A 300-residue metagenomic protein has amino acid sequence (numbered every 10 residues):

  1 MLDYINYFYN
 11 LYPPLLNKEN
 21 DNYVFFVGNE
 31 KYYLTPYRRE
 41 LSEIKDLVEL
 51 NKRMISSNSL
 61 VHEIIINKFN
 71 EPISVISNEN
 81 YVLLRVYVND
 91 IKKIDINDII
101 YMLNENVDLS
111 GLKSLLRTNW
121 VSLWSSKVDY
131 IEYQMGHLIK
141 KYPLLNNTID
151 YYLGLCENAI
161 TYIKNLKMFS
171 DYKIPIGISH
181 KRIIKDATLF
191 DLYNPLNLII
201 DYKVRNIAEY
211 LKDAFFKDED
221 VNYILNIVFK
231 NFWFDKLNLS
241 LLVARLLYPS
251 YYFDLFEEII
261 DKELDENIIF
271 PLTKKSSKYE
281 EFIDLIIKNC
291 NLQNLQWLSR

Functional and structural regions predicted by a protein language model:
L2-N29: ATP-binding glycine-rich phosphate-binding loop
E30-L112: ATP-binding pocket architecture of kinase catalytic cores
R38, L115-I178, N289-R300: ATP-dependent phospho-/nucleotidyl transfer catalytic cores
N78-K93, V128-L138, Y210, Y248-F270: A glycine-centered beta->alpha junction motif in the catalytic cores of kinase/phosphotransferase enzymes
Y162-I207: Active-site acidic catalytic loop and adjacent metal/ATP-binding pocket of ATP-dependent phosphoryl transfer enzymes
T188-W233, L237: Active-site Asp-x-Gly
L241-Y248: Central hydrophobic cores of alpha-helical transmembrane segments in multi-pass integral membrane proteins
F253-R300: ATP/Mg2+ or Mg2+-diphosphate-binding catalytic cores that bind nucleotide phosphates or diphosphates via glycine-rich
